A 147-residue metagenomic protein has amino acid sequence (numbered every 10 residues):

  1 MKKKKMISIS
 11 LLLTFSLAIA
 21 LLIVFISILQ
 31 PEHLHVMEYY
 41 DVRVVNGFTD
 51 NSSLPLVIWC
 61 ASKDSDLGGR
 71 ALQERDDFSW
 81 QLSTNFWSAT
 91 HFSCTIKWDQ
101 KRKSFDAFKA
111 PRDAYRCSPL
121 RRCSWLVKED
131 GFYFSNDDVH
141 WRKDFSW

Functional and structural regions predicted by a protein language model:
K2-W87, T95-W147: Intrinsically disordered, low-complexity segments enriched in small/polar residues
